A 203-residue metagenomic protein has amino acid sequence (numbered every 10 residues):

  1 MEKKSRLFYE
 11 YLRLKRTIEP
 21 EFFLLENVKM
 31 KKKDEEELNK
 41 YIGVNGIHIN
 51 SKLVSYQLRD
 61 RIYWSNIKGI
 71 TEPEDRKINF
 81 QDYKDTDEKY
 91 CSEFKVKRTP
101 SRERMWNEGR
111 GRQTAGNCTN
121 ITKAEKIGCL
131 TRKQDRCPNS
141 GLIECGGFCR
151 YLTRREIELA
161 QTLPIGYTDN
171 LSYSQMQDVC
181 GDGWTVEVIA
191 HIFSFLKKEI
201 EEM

Functional and structural regions predicted by a protein language model:
M1-Y151, E156: Class I S-adenosyl-L-methionine
L7-L12, Q161, Y173-S174, C180 (+2 more regions): Catalytic phosphate/metal-binding cores of nucleic-acid and nucleotide-processing enzymes, i.e., regions that mediate
Y41, L159, L163, V179: Residues that form generic nucleotide/phosphate-binding pockets
G109-Q113, G166, L171: Short amphipathic alpha-helical segments and their helix-coil junctions
R132, R154-D169: Glycine-rich, acidic and aromatic/proline-enriched surface loops and short helix-turn segments that act as binding
C149, Q177-D178: Residue-level signal for helical boundary/lining positions with a hydrophobic bias
K198-M203: Generic C-terminal helix-cap and adjacent flexible tail
